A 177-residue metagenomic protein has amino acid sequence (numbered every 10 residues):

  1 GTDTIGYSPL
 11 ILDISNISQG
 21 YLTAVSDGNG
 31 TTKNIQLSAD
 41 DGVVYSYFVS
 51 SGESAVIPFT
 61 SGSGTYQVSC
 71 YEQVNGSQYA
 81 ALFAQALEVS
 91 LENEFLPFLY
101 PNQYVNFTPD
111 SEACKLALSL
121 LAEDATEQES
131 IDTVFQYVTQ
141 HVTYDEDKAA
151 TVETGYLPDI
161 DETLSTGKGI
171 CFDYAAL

Functional and structural regions predicted by a protein language model:
G1-Q128: N-terminal accessory/pre-domain segments preceding catalytic cores
P101-T166: Secondary-structure boundary elements
G167-C171: Gly/Ser-rich catalytic serine loop of serine hydrolases
D173-L177: Hydrophobic/aromatic-rich core segments of domains that either
